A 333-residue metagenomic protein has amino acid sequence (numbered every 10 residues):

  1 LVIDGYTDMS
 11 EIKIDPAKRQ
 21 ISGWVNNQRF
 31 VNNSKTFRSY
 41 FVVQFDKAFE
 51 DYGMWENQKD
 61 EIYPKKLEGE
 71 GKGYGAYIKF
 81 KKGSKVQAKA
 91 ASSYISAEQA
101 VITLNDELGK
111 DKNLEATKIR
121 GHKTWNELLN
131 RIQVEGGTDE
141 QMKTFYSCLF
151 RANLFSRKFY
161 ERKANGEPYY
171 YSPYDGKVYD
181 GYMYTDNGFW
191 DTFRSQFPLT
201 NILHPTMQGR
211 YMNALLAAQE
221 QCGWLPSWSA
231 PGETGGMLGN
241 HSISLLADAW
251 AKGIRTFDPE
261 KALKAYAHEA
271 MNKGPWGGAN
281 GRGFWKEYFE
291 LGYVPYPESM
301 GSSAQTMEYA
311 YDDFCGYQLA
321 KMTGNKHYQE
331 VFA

Functional and structural regions predicted by a protein language model:
L1, S147-E161, T185-Q208, A247-G253 (+1 more regions): Alpha-helical support elements that line or immediately flank enzyme active sites and cofactor-binding pockets
L1-Y184, A217: Beta-sandwich/jelly-roll carbohydrate-recognition scaffolds of carbohydrate-active enzymes
S10, G69-E70, Y74, E135-T138 (+6 more regions): A conserved hydrophobic secondary-structure block that centers on an alpha-helix together with its immediately flanking
T36, G71, K118, Q141-M142 (+10 more regions): Active-site-proximal structural scaffolding
D111-K118, V134-D139, T185, P198-N201 (+5 more regions): Hydrophobic alpha-helical scaffolding
T124, L128, Y211, D312-C315: Amphipathic, well-ordered alpha-helical segments in soluble domains
I132-G136, K163-T185, S227-E233, A279-Q305 (+2 more regions): Active-site-adjacent structural elements in folded domains
K143-R157, E161, E220, G232-E233 (+4 more regions): Active-site acid/base region of carbohydrate-active enzymes
